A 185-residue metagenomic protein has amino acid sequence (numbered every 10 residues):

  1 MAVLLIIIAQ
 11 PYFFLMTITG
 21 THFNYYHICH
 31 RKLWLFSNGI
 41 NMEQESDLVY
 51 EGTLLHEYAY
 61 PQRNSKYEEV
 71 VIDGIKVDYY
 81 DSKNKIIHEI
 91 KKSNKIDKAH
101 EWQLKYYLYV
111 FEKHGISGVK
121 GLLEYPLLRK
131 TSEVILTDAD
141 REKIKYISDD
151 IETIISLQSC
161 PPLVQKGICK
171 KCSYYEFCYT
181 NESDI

Functional and structural regions predicted by a protein language model:
A2-L4, A9-Q10: Targeting/processing segments of secretory and organellar proteins
F13-N64: Solvent-exposed, charged helical/coil patches that constitute nucleic-acid or partner-interaction surfaces
G20-F23, A99, C160-G167: Structural motif
C29-L33, C160-I185: Cysteine-cluster motifs in flexible loop/terminal segments that predominantly coordinate metals
F36-M42, F111-G118, T180-D184: Short helix-capping/linker segments at secondary-structure and domain boundaries
M42-T53, K120-L127, I185: Short alpha-helical "patches" and their helix-cap loops
S46-N84, W102, R129-E133: Active-site metal-binding core of divalent-cation-utilizing nuclease and nuclease-like domains
I72, D81-L157, G167-K170, E176: Nucleic-acid nuclease catalytic cores
